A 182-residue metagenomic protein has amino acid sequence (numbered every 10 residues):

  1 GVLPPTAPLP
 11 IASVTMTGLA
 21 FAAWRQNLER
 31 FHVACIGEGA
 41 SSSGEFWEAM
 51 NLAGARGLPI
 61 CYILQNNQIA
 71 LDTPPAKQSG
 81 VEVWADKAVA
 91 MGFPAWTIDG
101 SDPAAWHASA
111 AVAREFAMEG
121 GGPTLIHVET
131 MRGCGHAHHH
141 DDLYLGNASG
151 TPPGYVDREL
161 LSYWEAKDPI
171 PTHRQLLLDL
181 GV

Functional and structural regions predicted by a protein language model:
V2-V182: Glycine-rich ThDP/TPP pyrophosphate-binding loop and its adjacent helix/strand module within ThDP-dependent enzymes
